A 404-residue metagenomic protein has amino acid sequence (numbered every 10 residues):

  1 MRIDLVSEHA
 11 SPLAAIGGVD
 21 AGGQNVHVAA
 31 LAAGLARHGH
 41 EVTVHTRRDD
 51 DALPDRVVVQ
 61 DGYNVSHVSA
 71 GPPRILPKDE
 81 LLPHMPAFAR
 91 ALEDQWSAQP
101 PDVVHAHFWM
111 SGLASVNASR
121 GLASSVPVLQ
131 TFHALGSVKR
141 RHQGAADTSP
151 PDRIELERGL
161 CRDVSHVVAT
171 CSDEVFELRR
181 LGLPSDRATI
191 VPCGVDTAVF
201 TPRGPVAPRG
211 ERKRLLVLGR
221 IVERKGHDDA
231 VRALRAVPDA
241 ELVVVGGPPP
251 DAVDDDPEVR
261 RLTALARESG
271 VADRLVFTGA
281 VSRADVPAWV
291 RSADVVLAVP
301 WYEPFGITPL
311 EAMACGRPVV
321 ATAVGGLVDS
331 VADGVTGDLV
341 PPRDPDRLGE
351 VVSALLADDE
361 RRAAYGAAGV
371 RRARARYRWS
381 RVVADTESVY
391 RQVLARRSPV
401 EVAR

Functional and structural regions predicted by a protein language model:
M1-V57, D61-Y63: N-terminal subdomain of nucleotide-sugar transferases
C161, A280, A288-A293: Short alpha-helical donor nucleotide-sugar binding micro-motif in glycosyltransferases
D173, G194: Carbohydrate-associated surface elements
A207-K225, V231-V237, V243-V245: Conserved donor-binding/catalytic core segment of Leloir-type glycosyltransferases
D256-A284: Nucleotide-activated donor-binding/catalytic signature segment of Leloir-type glycosyltransferases, i.e., the conserved
W301: Aromatic "clamp/platform" in nucleotide-sugar-dependent glycosyltransferases that forms part of the donor/acceptor
P318-A321, V331: Short hydrophobic beta-strand element within catalytic cores of glycosyltransferases and related nucleotide-activated
D333-G334, D338-P345, A354-E360: Conserved acidic donor-binding segment of nucleotide-sugar-dependent glycosyltransferases
